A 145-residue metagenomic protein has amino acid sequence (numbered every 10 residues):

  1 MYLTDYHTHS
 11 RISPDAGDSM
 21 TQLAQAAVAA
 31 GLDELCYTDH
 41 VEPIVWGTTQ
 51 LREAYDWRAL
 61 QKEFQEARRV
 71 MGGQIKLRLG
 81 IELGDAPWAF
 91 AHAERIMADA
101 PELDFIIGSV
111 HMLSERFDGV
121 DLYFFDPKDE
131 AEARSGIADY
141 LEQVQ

Functional and structural regions predicted by a protein language model:
M1-F90, R95-A98: An N-terminally biased module of ancient metal coordination in phosphate/nucleic-acid-related enzymes
I12-P14, P101-L103, G108-Q145: Domain-core and long-helix interface of multi-subunit machines
